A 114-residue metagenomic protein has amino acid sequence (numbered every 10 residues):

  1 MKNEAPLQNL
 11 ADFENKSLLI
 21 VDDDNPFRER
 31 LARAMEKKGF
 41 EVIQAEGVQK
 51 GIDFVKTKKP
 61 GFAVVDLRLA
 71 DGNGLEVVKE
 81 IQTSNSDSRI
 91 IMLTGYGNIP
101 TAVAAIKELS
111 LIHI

Functional and structural regions predicted by a protein language model:
M1-L19: Non-catalytic signal-transmission and effector/linker regions of two-component phosphorelay proteins
A11, N25-I43: Two-component/phosphorelay signaling modules centered on CheY-like receiver
D22, D66, T94: Active-site residues of response regulator receiver
R28, A70, T94, N98: The feature encodes the CheY-like receiver
G47, N73-E76: Acidic catalytic/metal-coordinating carboxylates
D53, L75-D87, A104: Short amphipathic alpha-helix used as the core "switch/output" element in two-component signaling
K58-V64, L69, I91: Active-site beta3 strand of CheY-like receiver
I112-I114: Conserved small/polar residues in nucleotide/adenosyl-binding loops
